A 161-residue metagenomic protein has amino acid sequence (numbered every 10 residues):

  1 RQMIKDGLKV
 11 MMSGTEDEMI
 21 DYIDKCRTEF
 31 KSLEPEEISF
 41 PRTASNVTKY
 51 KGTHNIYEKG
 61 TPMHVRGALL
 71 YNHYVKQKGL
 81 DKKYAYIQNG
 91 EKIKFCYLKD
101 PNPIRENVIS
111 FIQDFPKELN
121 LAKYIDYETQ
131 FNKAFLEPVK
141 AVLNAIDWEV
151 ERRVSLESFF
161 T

Functional and structural regions predicted by a protein language model:
R1-T161: DNA-dependent DNA polymerase catalytic subunits
